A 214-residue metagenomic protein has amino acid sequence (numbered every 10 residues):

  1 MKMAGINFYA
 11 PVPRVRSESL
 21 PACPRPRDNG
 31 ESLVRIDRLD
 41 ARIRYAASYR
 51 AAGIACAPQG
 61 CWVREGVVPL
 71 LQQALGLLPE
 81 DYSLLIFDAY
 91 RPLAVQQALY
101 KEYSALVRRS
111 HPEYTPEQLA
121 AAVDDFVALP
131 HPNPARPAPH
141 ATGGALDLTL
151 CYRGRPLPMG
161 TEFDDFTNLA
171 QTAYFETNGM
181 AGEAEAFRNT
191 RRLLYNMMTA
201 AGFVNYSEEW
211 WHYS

Functional and structural regions predicted by a protein language model:
M1-A89, L93-E208: Extracytoplasmic cell-surface/polysaccharide-interacting catalytic and binding patches
Y213-S214: Low-complexity, Gly/Ser/Thr/Pro-rich intrinsically disordered linker/tail segments
